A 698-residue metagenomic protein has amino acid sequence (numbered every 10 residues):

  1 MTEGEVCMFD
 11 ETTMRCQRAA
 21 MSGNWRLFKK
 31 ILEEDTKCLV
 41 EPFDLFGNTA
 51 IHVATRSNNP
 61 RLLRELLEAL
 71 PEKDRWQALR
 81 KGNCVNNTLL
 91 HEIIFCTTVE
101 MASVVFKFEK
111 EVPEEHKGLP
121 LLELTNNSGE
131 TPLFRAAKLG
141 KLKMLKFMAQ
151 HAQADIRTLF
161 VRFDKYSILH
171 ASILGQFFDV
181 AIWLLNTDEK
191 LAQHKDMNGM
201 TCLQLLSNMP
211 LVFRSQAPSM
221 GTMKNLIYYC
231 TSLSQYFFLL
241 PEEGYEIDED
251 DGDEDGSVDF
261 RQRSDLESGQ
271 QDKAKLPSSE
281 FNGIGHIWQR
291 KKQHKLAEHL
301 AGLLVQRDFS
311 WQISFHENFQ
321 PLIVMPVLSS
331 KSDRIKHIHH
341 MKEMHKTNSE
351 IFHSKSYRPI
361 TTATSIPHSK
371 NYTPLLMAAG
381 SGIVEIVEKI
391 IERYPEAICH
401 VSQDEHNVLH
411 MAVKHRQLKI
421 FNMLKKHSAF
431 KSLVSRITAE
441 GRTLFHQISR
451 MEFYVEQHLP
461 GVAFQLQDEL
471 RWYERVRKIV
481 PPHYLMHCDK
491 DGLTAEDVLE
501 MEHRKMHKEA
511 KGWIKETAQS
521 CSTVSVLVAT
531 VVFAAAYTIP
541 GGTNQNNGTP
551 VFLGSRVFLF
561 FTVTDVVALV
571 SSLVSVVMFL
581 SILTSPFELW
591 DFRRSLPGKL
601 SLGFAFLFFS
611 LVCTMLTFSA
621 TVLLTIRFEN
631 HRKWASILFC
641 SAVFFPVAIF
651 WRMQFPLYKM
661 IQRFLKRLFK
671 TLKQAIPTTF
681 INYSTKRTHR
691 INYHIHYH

Functional and structural regions predicted by a protein language model:
M1-S522, V526, Y537-T549, F579-F592 (+3 more regions): Acidic, Ser/Thr- and Pro/Gly-rich low-complexity regulatory segments
K515-Q545, L559-E588, S595-L624, P646 (+1 more regions): Transmembrane alpha-helix detector for multi-pass membrane proteins
T549-F561, D591-L607, W634-S641, L672: Membrane-interface segments at loop-to-transmembrane junctions
A642-P646, P656-K659: C-terminal interaction modules of eukaryotic adaptor/scaffold proteins
